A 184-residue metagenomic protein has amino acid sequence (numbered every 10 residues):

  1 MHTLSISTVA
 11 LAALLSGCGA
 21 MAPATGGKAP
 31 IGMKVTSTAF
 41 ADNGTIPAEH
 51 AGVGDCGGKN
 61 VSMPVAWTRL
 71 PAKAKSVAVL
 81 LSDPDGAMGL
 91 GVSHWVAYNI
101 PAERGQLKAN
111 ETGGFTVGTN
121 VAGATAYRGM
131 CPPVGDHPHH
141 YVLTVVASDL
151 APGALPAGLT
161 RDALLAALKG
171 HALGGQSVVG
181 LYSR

Functional and structural regions predicted by a protein language model:
M1-L4: Positively charged n-region of N-terminal signal peptides that target proteins for export
I6-V9, D136-P138: Short hydrophobic/aromatic-rich motifs at helix boundaries and adjacent loops
S7-G17: Bacterial N-terminal signal peptides
C18-R184: N-terminus-centered regions that define maturation/targeting leaders and the start of the first functional domain
